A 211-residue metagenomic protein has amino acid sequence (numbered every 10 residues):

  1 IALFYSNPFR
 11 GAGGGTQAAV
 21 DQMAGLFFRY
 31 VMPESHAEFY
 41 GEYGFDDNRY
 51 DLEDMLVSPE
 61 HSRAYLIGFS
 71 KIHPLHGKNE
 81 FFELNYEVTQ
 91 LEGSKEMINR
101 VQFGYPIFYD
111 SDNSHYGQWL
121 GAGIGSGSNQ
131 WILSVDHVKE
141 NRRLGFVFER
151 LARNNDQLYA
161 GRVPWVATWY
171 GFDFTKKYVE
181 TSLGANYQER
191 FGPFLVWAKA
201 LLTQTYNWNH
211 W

Functional and structural regions predicted by a protein language model:
I1-W211: Exposed, low-structure sequence patches enriched in small/polar residues
